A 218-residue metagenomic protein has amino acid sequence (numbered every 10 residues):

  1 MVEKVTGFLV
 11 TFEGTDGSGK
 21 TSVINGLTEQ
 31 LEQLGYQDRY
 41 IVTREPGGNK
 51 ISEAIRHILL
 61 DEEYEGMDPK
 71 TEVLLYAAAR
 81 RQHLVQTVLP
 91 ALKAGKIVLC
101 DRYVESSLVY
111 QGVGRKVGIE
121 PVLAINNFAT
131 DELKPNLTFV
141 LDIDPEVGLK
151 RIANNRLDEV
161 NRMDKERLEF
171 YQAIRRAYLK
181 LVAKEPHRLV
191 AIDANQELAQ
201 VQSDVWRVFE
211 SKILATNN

Functional and structural regions predicted by a protein language model:
V2-K4, N25-T28, E146-N218: NTP-dependent small-molecule kinase module
V5-L9: Pre-Walker A (Motif I) flank of P-loop NTPase domains
F12: Hydrophobic anchor at the beta1->P-loop junction of P-loop NTPases
G17: Walker A (P-loop) phosphate-binding loop of P-loop NTPases
K20: Conserved lysine of the Walker
L34-T130, D204: ATP-dependent small-molecule kinase phosphotransfer cores that center on conserved nucleotide phosphate-binding segments
D38, L133-L137, E185-R188: Short glycine-/polar-rich loops that comprise or flank the Walker A/P-loop and associated switch/sensor motifs
S106-R176: A glycine- and Lys/Arg-enriched "phosphate-lid" helix/loop adjacent to the NTP-binding pocket of small-molecule kinases
